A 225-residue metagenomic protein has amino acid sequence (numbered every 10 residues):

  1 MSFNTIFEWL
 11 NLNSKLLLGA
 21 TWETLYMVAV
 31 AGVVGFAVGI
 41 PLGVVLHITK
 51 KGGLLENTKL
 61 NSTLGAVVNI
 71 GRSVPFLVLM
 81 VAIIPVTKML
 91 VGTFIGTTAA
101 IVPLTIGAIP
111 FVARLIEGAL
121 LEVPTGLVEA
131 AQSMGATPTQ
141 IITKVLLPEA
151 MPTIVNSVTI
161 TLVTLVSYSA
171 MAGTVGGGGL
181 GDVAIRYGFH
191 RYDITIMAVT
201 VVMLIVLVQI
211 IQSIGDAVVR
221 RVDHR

Functional and structural regions predicted by a protein language model:
L17-I48: Transmembrane alpha-helix signature in integral membrane proteins
G19, E23-M27, R72, F76-F111 (+1 more regions): Loop-to-helix entry region at the N-terminal start of transmembrane alpha-helices in multi-pass membrane transporters
A37-L42, T98-V102, I106-V128, V158-T159 (+2 more regions): Membrane-embedded alpha-helices of multi-pass transport/permease systems
V45-A82, L104, I109, L115-G118: Cytoplasmic-entry segments and transmembrane alpha-helices of multi-pass inner-membrane transporters
V45-K51, M197-R225: C-terminal transmembrane helix and the adjacent membrane-cytosol boundary/short C-terminal tail of inner/organellar
L120-A150, H190: Short helix-to-coil transition segments within interhelical loops that connect adjacent transmembrane helices
P138-M171: Transmembrane alpha-helices
Y168-A198, V202-M203, D223: Glycine-rich helix-loop "coupling/hinge" segments at transmembrane-helix boundaries in multipass transporters
